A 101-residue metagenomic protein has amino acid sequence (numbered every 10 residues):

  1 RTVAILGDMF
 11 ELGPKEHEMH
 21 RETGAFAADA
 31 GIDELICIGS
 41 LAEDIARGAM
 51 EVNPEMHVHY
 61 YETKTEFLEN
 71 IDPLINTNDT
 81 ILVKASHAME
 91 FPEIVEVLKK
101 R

Functional and structural regions predicted by a protein language model:
R1-R101: ATP-dependent carboxylate-amine ligase
